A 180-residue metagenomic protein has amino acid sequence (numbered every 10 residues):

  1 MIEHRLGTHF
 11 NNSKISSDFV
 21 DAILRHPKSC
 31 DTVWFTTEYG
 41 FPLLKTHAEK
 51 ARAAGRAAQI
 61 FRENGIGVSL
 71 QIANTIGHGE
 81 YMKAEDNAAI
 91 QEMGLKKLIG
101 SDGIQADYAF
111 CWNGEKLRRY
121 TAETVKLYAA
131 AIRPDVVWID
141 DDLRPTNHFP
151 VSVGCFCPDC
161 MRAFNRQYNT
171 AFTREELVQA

Functional and structural regions predicted by a protein language model:
H4-S13, T36-K50, G103-A122, A180: The substrate-binding groove and active-site-proximal loops of carbohydrate-active enzymes, especially glycoside
H4-T8, D31-F35, V68-I72, V137-I139: Hydrophobic faces of well-ordered beta-strands that scaffold small-molecule active sites in alpha/beta enzyme cores
N12-F41, A131-P134: Catalytic domains of carbohydrate-active enzymes, especially glycoside hydrolases
F19-H26, K50-A57, T124: A general structural detector for well-ordered alpha-helical segments in enzyme core domains, enriched
F35-Q91: Aromatic-lined substrate-binding rim segments of carbohydrate-active enzymes
E38, D142, N147: Flexible loop residues that form catalytic and substrate-binding hotspots at small-molecule/glycan-binding clefts
F61, G65-V68, A129-I132, V136 (+1 more regions): A generic secondary-structure signal for well-formed alpha-helical elements
L70-I132, F149, V153-A180: Active-site-adjacent "subsite" loops/lids of carbohydrate-active enzymes
